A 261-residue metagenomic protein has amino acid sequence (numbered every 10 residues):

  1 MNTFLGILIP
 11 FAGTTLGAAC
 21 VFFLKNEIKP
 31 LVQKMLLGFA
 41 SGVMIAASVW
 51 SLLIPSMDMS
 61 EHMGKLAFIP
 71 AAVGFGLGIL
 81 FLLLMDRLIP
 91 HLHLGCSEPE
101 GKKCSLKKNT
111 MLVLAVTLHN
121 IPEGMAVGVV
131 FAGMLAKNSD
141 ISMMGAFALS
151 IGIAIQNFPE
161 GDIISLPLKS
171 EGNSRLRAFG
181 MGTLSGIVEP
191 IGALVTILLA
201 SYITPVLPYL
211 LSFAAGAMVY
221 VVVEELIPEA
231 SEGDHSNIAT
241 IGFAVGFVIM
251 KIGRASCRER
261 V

Functional and structural regions predicted by a protein language model:
M1-R258: Intrinsically disordered, metal-sensing/regulatory segments
